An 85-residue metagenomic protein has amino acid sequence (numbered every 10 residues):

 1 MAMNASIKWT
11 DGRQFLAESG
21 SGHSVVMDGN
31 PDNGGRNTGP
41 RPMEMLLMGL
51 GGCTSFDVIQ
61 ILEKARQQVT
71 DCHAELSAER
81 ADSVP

Functional and structural regions predicted by a protein language model:
M1-M48, I59-P85: Extended beta-strand/beta-hairpin segments
